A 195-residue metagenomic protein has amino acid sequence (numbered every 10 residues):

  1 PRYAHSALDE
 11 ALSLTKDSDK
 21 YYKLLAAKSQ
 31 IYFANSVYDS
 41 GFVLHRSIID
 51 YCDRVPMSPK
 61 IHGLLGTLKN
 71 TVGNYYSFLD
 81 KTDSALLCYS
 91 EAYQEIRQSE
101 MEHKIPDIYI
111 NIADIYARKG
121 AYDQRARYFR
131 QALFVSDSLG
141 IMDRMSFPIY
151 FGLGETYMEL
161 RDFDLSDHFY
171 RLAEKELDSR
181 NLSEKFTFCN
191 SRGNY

Functional and structural regions predicted by a protein language model:
P1-Y195: A "functional boundary" signal
